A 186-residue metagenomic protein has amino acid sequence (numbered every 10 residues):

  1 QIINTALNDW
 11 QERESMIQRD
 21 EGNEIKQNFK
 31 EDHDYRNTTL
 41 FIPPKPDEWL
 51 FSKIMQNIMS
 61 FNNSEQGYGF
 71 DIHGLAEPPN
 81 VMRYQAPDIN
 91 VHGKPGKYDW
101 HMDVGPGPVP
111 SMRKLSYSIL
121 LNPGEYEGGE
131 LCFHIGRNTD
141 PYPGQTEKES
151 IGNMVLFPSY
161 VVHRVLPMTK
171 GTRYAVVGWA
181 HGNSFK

Functional and structural regions predicted by a protein language model:
Q1-L156, Y160-K186: Fe(II)/2-oxoglutarate oxygenase catalytic core
